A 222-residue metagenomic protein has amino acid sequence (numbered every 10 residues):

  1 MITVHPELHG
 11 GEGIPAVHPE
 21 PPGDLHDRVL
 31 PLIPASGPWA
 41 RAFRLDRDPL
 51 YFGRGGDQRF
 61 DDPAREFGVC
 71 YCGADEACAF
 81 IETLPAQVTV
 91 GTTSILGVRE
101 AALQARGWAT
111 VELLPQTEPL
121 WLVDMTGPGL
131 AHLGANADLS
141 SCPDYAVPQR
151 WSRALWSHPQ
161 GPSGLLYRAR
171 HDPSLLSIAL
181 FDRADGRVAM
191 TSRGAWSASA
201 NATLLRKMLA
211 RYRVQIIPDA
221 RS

Functional and structural regions predicted by a protein language model:
I2-R54, T92-S222: Active-site and NAD+-binding cores of ADP-ribose-processing enzymes
R44-C70: Glycine-rich loop/turn
D61-G91: Extended catalytic/binding region for NAD+/ADP-ribose chemistry, centered on the ART fold
